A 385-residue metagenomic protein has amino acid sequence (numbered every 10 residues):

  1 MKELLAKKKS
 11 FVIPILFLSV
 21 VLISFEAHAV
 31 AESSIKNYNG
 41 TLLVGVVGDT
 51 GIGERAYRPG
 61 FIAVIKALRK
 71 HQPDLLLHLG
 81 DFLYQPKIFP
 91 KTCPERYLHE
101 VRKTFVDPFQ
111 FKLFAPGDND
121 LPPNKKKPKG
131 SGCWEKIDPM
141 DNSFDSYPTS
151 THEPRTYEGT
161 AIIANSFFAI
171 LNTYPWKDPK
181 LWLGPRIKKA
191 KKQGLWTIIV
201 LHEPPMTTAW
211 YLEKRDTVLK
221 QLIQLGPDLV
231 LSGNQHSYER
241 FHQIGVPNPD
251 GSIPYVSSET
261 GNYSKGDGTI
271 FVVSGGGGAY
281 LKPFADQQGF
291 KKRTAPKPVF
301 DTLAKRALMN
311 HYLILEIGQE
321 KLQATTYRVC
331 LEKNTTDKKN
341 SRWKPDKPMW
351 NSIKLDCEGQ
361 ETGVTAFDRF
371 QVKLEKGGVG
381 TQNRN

Functional and structural regions predicted by a protein language model:
K2-I15: Bacterial N-terminal signal peptides that target proteins for export
P14-S24: Bacterial N-terminal signal peptides
A29-C93, Y174-K177: N-terminal active-site segment of His-dependent metallophosphoesterases
L43, K87-T197, T217, Q221-I223 (+3 more regions): Extended active-site neighborhood of metal-dependent phosphoesterases/phosphodiesterases
D49, G80-D81, G117-D118, H202 (+1 more regions): Active-site glycine-centered loops adjacent to acidic/histidine catalytic or metal-binding residues that shape
L83, A190-A209: Short acidic, glycine-rich surface-loop motifs adjacent to enzyme active sites
T208-T217: Outer-membrane beta-barrel translocator/channel fold
K282-F284, Q288-N385: A short C-terminal boundary segment appended to hydrolase-like catalytic domains
